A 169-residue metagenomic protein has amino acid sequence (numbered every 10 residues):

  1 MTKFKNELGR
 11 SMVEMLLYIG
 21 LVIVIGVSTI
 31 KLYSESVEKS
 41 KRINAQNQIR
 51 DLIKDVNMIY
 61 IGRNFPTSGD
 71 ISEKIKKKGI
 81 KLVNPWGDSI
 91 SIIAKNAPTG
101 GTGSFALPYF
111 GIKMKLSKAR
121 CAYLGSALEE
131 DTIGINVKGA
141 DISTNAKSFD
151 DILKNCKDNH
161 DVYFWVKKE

Functional and structural regions predicted by a protein language model:
M1-K41, A45: N-terminal single-pass transmembrane signal-anchor helix
V27, S34-E73: Membrane-proximal N-terminal amphipathic helix
L32, D51, R120-Y123: Generic detector of isolated residues embedded in canonical secondary-structure elements
I61-E169: Periplasmic/extracellular, small/polar-rich flexible segments of pilin-like filament-forming proteins
